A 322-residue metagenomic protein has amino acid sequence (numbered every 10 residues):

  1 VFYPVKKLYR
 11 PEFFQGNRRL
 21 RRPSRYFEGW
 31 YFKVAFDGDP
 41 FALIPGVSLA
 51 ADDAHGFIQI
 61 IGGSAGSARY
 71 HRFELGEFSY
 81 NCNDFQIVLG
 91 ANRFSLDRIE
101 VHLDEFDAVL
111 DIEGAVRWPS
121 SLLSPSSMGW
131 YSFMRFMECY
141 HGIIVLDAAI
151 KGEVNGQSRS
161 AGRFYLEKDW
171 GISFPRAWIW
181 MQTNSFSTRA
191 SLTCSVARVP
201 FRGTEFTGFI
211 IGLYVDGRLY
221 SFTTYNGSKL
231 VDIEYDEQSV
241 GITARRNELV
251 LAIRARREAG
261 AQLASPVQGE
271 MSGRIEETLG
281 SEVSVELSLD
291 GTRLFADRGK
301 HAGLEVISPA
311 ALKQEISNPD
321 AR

Functional and structural regions predicted by a protein language model:
V1-R322: Structured soluble/peripheral alpha/beta segments that form catalytic or ligand/cofactor-binding pockets
